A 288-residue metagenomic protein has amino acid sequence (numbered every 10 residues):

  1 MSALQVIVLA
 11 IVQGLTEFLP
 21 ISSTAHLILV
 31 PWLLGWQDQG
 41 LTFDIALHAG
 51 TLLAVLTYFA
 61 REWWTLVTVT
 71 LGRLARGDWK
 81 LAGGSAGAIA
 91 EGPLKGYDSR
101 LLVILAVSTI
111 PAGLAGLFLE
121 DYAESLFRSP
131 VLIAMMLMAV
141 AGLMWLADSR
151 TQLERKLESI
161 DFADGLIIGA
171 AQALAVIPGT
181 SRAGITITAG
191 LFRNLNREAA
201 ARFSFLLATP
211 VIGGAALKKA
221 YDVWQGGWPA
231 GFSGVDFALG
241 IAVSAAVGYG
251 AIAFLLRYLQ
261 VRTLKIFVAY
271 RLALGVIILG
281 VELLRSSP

Functional and structural regions predicted by a protein language model:
M1-P288: Multi-pass membrane proteins that catalyze or facilitate reactions on polyprenyl-/lipid-phosphate substrates and their
